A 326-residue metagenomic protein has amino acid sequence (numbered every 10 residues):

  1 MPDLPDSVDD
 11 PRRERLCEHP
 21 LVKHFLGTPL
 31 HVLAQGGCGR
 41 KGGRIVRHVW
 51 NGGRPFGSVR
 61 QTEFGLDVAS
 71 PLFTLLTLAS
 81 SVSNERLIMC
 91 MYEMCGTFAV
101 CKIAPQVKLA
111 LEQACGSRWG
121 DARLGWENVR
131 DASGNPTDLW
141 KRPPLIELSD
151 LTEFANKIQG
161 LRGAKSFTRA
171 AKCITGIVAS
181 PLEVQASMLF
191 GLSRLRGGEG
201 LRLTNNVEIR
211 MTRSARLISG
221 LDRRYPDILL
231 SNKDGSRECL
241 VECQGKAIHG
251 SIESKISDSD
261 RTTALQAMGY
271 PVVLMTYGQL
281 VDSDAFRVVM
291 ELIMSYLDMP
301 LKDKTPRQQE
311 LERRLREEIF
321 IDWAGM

Functional and structural regions predicted by a protein language model:
M1-R162, L301-T305, R314-M326: Short gly/ser-rich loop at a beta-strand->alpha-helix junction or flexible surface loop bordering the NTP-binding
C115, W119, R130-M326: Surface segments flanking catalytic/ligand-binding clefts of nucleic-acid enzymes
